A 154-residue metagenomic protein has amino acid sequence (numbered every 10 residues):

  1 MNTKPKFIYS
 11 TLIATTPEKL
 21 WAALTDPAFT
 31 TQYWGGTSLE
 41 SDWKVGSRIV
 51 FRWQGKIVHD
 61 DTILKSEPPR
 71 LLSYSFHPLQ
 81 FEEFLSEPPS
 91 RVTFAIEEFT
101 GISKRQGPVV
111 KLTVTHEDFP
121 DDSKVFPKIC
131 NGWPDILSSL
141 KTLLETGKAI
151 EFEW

Functional and structural regions predicted by a protein language model:
M1-E40: Hydrophobic ligand-binding cavity/cleft-lining segments
K4, Y33-W34, D42-K44, K56 (+1 more regions): Short solvent-exposed loop/turn micro-motifs enriched in small/polar/acidic residues
K4-S10, R48, V58, L71 (+2 more regions): Intrinsic-disorder/low-complexity, polar/charged segments enriched in Ser/Thr/Lys/Arg/Asp/Glu/Gln
I8-A14, V50-R52, T62, A95: Generic structural detector for well-ordered beta-strands
L20-W21, T30, I49, I63 (+4 more regions): Hydrophobic pocket/interface hotspot
Y33, S139, L143-T146: Amphipathic, soluble alpha-helical interaction motifs
S41-Q80: Glycine-rich portal/gate segments that line the openings of hydrophobic small-molecule binding cavities
F81-P134, L140, E151-W154: Beta-strand/loop substructures that line and gate deep hydrophobic ligand-binding cavities in soluble
